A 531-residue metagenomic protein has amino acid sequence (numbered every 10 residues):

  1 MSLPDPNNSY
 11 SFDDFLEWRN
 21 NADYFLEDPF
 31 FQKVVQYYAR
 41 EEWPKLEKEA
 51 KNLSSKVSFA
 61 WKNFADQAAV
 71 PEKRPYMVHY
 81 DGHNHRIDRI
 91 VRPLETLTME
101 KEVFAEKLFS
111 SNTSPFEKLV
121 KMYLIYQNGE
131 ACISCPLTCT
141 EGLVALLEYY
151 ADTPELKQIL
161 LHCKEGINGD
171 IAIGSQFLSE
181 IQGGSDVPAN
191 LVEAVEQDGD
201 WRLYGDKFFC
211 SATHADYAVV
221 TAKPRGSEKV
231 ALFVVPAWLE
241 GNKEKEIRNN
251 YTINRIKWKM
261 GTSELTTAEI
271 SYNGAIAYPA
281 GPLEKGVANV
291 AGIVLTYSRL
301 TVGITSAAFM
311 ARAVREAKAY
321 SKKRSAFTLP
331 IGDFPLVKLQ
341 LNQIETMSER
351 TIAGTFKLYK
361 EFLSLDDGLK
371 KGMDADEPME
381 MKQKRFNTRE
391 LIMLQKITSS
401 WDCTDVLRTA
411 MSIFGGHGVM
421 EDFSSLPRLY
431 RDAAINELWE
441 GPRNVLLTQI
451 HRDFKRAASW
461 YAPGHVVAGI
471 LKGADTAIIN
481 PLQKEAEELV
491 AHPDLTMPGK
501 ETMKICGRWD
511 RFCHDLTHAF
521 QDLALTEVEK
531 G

Functional and structural regions predicted by a protein language model:
M1-S111: Extended, charge-enriched "interface" segments that sit outside catalytic cores
S2-F30, G416-K484: Glycine-rich phosphate/cofactor-binding loops in nucleotide/flavin-utilizing enzymes
P71-D170, C210-T213, W439: Internal helix-loop-helix
D152-V192, E196-G199, Y359-L363, D367-M381 (+3 more regions): Internal maturation/activation junctions in enzymes
D200, Y204-R248: A short core secondary-structure module
G241-N250, T266-S298, R315-G332, E485-T502: A glycine-rich, basic-preceded beta-loop-alpha segment at the flavin cofactor/substrate interface of flavin-utilizing
K384-G418: Charged, glycine-rich active-site and insertion segments that engage polyanionic ligands
G473-G531: C-terminal amphipathic alpha-helical interaction region
